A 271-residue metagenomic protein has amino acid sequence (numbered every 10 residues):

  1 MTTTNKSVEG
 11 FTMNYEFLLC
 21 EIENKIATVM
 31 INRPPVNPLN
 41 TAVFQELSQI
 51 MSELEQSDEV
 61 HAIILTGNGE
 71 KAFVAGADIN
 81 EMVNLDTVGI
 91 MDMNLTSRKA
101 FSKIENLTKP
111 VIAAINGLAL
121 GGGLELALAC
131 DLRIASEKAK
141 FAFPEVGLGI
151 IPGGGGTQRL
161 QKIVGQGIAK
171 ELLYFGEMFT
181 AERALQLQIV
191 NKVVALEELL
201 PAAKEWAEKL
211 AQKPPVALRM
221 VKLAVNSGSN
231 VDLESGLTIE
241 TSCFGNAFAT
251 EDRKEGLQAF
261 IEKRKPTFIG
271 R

Functional and structural regions predicted by a protein language model:
T2-N24, D58, E70, G176-E182 (+2 more regions): C-terminal alpha-helix plus adjacent terminal tail
T2-T66, S102: Conserved CoA-thioester-binding segment of acyl-CoA-metabolizing enzymes
V29, L47, L65, D78 (+6 more regions): Terminal peptide-recognition signature
V43-L47, M93-T96, L199, E240: Hydrophobic alpha-helical membrane-association signature
E53-E59, G67-S102, A119, G149 (+1 more regions): Glycine- (often His-adjacent) and acidic-residue-rich active-site loop that binds/positions the CoA thioester
K103-V216, A249-T250, E255, R264 (+1 more regions): Crotonase-fold acyl-CoA enzyme core
